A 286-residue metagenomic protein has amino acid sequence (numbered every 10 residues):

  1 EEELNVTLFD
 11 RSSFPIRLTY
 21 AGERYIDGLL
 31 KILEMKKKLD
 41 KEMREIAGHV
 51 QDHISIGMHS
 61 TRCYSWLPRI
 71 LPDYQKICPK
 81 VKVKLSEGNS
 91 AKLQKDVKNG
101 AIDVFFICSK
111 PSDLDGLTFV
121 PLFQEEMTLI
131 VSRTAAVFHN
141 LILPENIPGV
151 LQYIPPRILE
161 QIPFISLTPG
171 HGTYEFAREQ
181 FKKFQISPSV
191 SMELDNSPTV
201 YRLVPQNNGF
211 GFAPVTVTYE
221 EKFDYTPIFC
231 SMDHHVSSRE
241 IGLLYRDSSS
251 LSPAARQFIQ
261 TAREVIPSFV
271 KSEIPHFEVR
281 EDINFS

Functional and structural regions predicted by a protein language model:
E1-L18: A short LG(V/I)-centered, amphipathic sequence patch enriched for acidic residue(s) preceding the LG motif
E3-L4, Y25-A47, F269-S272: Alpha-helical linker/hinge and terminal dimerization helices associated with HTH transcriptional regulators
D27, I46, I70-D73, S90-I142 (+1 more regions): Short beta-strand-centered segments that line the small-molecule binding cleft or hinge of alpha/beta clamshell
K31, K41, A47-C78, K82-K95: N-terminal winged-helix
V81-G88, C108, I186-N196: Short beta-strand-to-loop elements that line the ligand-binding cleft of bilobed periplasmic-binding protein-like
S86, A91-I102, S197-N208: Short helices/loops that flank or line small-molecule/ion binding pockets
L114-E125, P198-S248: Beta-alpha-beta core module
V131, V137-H139, E145-F184, L251-A255 (+2 more regions): Secondary-structure junction motif
